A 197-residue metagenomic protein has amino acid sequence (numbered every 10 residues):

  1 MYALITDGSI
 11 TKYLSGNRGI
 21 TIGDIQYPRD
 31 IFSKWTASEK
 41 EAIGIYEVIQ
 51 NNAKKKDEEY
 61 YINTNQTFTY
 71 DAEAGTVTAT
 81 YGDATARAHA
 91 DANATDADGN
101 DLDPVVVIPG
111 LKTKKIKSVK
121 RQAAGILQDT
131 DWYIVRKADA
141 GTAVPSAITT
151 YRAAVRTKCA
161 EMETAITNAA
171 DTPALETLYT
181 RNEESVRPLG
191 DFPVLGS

Functional and structural regions predicted by a protein language model:
M1-Q128, A160-S197: Interaction-interface detector
P109-K112, K117, Y133-I134, T149 (+1 more regions): Short alpha-helical segments used as structural interaction elements across diverse proteins
K112, A140-A147: Residue-level recognition of alpha-helical structural elements
T130-G141, M162: Secondary-structure edge/capping motif, primarily at the C-terminal ends of alpha-helices and the immediately following
P145-A153, E176-L178: Short, charged, amphipathic alpha-helical segments
